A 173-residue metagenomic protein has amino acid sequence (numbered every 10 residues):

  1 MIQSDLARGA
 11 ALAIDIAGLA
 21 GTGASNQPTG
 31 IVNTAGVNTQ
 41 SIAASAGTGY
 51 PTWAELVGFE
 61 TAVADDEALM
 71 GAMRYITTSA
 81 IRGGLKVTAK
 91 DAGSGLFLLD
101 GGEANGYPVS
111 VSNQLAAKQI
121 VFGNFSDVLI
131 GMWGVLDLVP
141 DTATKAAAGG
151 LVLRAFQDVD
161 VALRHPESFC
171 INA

Functional and structural regions predicted by a protein language model:
M1-A173: Structured, hydrophobic secondary-structure cores that serve as assembly/anchoring elements
